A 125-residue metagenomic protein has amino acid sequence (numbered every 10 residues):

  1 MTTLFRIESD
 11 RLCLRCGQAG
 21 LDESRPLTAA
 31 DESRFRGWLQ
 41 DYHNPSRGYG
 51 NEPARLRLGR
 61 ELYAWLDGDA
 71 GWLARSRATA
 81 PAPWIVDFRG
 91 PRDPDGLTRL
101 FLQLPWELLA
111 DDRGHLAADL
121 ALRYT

Functional and structural regions predicted by a protein language model:
M1-T125: Non-catalytic, solvent-exposed interaction/assembly segments
